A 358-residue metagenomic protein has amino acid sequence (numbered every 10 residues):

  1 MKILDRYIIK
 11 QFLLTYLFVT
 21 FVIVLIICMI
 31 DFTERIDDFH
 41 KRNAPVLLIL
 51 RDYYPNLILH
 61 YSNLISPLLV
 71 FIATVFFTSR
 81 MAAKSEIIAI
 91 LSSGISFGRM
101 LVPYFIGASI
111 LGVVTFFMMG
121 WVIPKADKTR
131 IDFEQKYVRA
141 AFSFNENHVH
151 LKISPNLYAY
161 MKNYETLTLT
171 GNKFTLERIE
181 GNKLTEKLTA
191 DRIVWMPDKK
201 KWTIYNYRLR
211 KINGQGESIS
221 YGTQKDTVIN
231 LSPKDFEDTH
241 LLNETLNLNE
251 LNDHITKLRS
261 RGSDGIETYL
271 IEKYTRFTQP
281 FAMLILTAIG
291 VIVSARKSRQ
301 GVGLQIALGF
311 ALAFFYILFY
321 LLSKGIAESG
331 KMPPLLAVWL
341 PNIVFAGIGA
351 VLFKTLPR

Functional and structural regions predicted by a protein language model:
M1-P155, T166, K183, Q215 (+1 more regions): Transmembrane alpha-helices
I153-K199, T203-Y207: Structural signature for solvent-exposed beta-strand/loop edge elements and short helix-capping sites, enriched
T170, W202, N213-G214, V302: Intrinsically disordered, low-complexity acidic/polar segments
K183-E186, I212-G222: A short, polar/proline- and glycine-enriched secondary-structure boundary/capping micro-motif
K225-D226: Short amphipathic
